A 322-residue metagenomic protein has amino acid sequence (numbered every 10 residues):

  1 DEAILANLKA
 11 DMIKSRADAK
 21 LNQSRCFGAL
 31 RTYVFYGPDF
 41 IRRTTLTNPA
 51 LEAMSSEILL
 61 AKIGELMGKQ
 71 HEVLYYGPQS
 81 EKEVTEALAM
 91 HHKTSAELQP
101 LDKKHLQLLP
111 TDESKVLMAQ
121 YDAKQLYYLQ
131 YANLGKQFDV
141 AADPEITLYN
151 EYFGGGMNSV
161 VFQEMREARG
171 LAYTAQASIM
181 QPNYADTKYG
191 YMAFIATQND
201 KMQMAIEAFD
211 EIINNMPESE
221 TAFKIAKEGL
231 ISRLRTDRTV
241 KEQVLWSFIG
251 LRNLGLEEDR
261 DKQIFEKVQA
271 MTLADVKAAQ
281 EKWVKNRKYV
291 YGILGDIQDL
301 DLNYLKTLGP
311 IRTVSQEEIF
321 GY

Functional and structural regions predicted by a protein language model:
D1-P100, T174-Y322: Charge-rich, well-structured scaffold segments of protease-associated domains
N22, D139-V140, I146-T147, M165-A168 (+1 more regions): Short, structured coil/loop segments at alpha-helix boundaries
P38, L60, K103-Q107, E151-Y152 (+2 more regions): Intrinsically disordered, low-complexity segments enriched in polar/charged residues with Gly/Pro, especially when
G64-L66, L108, A119-D122, M165 (+1 more regions): A general structural signal for short secondary-structure junctions and capping/turn motifs
P100-V160, F194, F320-Y322: His/Glu-based metal-binding/catalytic segments typifying zinc-dependent metallopeptidases
L129-L134, G154-A196: A structural supersecondary motif
